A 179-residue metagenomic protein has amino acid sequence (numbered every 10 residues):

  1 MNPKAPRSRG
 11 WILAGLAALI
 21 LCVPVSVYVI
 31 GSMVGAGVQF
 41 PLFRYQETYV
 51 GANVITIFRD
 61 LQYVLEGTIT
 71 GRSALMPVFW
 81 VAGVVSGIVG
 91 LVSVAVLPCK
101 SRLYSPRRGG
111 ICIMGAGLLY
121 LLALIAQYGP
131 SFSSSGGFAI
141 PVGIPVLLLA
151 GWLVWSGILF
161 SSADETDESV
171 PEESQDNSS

Functional and structural regions predicted by a protein language model:
P3-K4, L97-R107: Membrane-interface helix-boundary motifs at transmembrane edges
K4-G37: N-terminal signal-anchor transmembrane alpha helix
K4-R7, G67-A74, Y104: Juxtamembrane loop-transmembrane helix junctions in multi-pass integral membrane proteins, especially the extracellular
R9, L13-L16, I20, A82 (+1 more regions): Hydrophobic alpha-helical transmembrane segments of polytopic
I20, A74-V96: Hydrophobic alpha-helical transmembrane segments
V23-G31, G83, L119-S131: C-terminal TM-helix exit segments that contain a strictly Trp-centered aromatic cap at the helix terminus
V25-A74: Long, glycine/tryptophan/cysteine-rich extracytoplasmic
P106-S179: Alpha-helical transmembrane segments of multi-pass integral membrane proteins, characterized by long hydrophobic
